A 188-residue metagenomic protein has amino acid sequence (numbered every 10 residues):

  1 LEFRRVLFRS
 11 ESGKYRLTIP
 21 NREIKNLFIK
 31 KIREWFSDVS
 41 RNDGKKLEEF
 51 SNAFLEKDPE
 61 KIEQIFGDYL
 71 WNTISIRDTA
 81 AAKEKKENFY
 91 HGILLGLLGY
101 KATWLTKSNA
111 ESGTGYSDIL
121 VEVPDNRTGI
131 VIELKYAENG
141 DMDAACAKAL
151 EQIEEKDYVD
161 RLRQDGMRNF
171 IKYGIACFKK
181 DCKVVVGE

Functional and structural regions predicted by a protein language model:
L1-L7: Short, small-residue-biased leader/transition segments that mark boundaries at the very start of proteins
F8-F28: C-terminal helical "lid" subdomain and adjoining coupling/linker elements of P-loop NTPases
R9-G13, D43, L47-S51, S75 (+3 more regions): Generic alpha-helix detector with strongest preference for long hydrophobic helices that associate with membranes
G13, W35, V39, L47 (+3 more regions): Sparse, context-dependent recognition of short Cys/His-centered cofactor- or disulfide-binding micro-motifs
N21-S75: Leucine-rich, amphipathic alpha-helical/linker segments
P59-E188: Structural signature of nuclease core domains in nucleic-acid processing machines
